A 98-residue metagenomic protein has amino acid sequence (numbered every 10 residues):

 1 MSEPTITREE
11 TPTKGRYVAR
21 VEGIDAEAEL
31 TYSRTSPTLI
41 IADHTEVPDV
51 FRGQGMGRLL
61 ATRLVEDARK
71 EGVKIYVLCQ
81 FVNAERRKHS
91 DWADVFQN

Functional and structural regions predicted by a protein language model:
S2-L39: N-terminal first-folded block
T38-L39, L60, V82, K88: Short leucine-rich amphipathic alpha-helices used at interfaces
T45-R52: A short, internal acetyl-CoA/4′-phosphopantetheine-binding micro-motif in the GNAT/acyltransferase core
G53-E66: Conserved acetyl-CoA-binding loop-helix of GNAT-fold acetyltransferases
E66-N98: C-terminal structural segments of small proteins and small subunits
